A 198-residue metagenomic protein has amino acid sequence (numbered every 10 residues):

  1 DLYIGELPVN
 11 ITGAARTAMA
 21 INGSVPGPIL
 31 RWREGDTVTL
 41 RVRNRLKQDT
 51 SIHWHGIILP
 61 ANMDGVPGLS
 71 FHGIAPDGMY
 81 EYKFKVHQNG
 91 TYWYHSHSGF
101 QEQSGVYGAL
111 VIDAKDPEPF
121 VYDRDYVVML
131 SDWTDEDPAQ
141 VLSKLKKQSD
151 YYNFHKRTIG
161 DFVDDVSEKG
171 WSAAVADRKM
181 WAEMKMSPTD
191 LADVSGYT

Functional and structural regions predicted by a protein language model:
D1-T198: Histidine-centered copper-binding motifs that mark active-site loops of extracellular/periplasmic copper enzymes
